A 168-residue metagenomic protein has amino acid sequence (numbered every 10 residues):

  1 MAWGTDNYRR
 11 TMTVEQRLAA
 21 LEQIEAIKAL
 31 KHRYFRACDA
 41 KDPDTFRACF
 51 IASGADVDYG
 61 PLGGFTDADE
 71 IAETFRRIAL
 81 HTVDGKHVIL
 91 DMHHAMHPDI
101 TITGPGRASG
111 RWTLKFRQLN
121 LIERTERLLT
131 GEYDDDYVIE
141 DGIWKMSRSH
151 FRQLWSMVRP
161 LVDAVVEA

Functional and structural regions predicted by a protein language model:
M1-A40, D44-C49: Short, low-complexity N-terminal intrinsically disordered segments enriched in polar/charged residues
A2-E15, D84-A168: A beta-strand edge to alpha-helix "cap/lid" segment located at domain peripheries
E22, G63-T66, T125: A structural signal for alpha-helical segments
E25, P61, D69, N120 (+1 more regions): Solvent-exposed, flexible loop/coil residues
A29, T66, E132: Short, well-structured alpha-helical interface segments that form or flank functional binding sites
P43-T113: A solvent-exposed, acidic/Ser-Thr-rich amphipathic alpha-helical stretch
